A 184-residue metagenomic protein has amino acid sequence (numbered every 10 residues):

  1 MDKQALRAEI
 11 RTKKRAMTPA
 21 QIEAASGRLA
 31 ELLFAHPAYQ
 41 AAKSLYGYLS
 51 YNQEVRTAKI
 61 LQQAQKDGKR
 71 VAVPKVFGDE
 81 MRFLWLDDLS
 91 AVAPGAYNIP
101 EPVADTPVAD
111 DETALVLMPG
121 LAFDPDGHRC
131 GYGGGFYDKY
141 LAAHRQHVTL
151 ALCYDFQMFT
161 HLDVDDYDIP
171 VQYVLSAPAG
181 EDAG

Functional and structural regions predicted by a protein language model:
M1, A5-A8, T12, D111-V116 (+2 more regions): Surface-exposed, charge/polar-rich loops and edge strands
M1-D111: N-terminal active-site beta-alpha-beta segment that forms phosphate/nucleotide-binding and substrate-recognition loops
Y51-Q53, L121-P125: Short glycine-rich anion-binding loops that position phosphate/pyrophosphate groups of nucleotides and phosphorylated
Q62, G131-F136: Charged helix-capping and loop-helix junction motifs
R70-K75, M118-G120, L150: Short, hydrophobic/aromatic-rich beta-strand segments within well-structured domains
P100, P119-A122: A structured binding-face within diverse protein domains that lines the active/interaction site
